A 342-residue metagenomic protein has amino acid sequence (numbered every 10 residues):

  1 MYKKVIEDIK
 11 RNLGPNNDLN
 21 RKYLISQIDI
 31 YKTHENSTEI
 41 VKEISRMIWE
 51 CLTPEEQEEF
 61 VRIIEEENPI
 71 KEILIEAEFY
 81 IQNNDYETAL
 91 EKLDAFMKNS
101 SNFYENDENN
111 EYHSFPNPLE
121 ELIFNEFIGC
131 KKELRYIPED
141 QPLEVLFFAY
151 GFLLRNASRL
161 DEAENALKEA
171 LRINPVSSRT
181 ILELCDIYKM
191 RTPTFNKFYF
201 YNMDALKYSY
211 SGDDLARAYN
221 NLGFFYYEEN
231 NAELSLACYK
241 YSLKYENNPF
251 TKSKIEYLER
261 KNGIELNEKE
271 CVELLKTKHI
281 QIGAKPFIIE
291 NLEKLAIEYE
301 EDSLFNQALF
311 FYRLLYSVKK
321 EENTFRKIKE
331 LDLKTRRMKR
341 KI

Functional and structural regions predicted by a protein language model:
T33-T38, S45-E56, P118-R135, T192-F200 (+3 more regions): Alpha-helical linker/edge segments of TPR/alpha-solenoid repeat scaffolds and analogous pre-/post-domain helices
N68-K71, I75, V145, A149 (+6 more regions): "A position-specific structural signal for the A-helix of alpha-solenoid helical repeats
E78, F152, D186-I187, F224-F225 (+3 more regions): Residue-level recognition of tetratricopeptide repeat
Y86-E87, L160, T194-F195, A232 (+1 more regions): TPR-repeat structural position
A89, A163, K197-F198, S235 (+1 more regions): Single-residue signature of alpha-solenoid repeat helices
F96, Y136, A170, D204-Y208 (+2 more regions): Canonical positions in the second alpha-helix
S101, Q141, P175, Y210-D213 (+3 more regions): Short coil turns that delineate tetratricopeptide repeat
